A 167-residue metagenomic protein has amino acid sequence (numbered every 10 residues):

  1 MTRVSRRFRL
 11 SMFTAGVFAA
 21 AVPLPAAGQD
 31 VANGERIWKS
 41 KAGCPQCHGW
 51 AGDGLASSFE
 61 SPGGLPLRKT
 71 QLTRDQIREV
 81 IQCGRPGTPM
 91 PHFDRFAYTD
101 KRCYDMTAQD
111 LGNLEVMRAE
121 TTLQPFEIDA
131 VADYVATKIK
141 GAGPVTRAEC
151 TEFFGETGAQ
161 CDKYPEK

Functional and structural regions predicted by a protein language model:
T2-T14: Bacterial N-terminal signal peptides that target proteins for export
Q29-A32, S40-G43, W50, T88-K167: Flexible coil segments in periplasmic/lumen-exposed cytochrome c-class electron-transfer proteins
R36-K39, R68-T73, L123: Extracytoplasmic/periplasmic, Sec-exported soluble proteins
A56-G63: Short cysteine/histidine-rich zinc-coordinating motifs and their immediately flanking basic loops
G64, R74-R78, I128, A132: Extracytoplasmic/secreted envelope proteins and their assembly/folding machinery, especially bacterial periplasmic
P66-L67, P89: Conserved beta-strand positions that form and line the central face of beta-propeller blades
C83-G87: Glycine-rich, acidic and aromatic/proline-enriched surface loops and short helix-turn segments that act as binding
